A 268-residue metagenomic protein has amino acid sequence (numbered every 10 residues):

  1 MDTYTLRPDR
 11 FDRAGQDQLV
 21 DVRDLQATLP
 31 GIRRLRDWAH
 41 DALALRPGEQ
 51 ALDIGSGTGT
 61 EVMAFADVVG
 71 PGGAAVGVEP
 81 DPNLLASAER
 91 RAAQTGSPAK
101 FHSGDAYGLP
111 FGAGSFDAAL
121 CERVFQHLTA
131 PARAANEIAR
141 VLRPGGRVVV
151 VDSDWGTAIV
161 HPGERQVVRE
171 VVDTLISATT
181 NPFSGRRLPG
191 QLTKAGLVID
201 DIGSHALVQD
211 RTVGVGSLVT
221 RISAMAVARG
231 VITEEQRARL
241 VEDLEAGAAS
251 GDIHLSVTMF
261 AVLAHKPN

Functional and structural regions predicted by a protein language model:
D2-L25, I199-L255: C-terminal helical/coil "lid" or tail adjacent to the Rossmann-like core of SAM-dependent
L29, R147-V213, V227: Conserved catalytic/acceptor-binding region of the Class I
P30-P47, A64: Conserved alpha-helix/loop element of class I SAM-dependent methyltransferases that forms part of the SAM/SAH-binding
Q50-I54, T58-G108: Class I SAM-dependent methyltransferase SAM/SAH-binding core
Y107-A118: A short acidic, Gly/Pro-enriched loop at the edge of an enzyme's catalytic core that lines a small-molecule cofactor
D117-A130: A short SAM/SAH-binding and catalytic strip from SAM-dependent methyltransferases
A132-R147: A short glycine-rich, Lys/Arg-flanked "PGG" loop and its adjoining helix->strand segment in the class I
A195-L197, M259-N268: Core SAM-dependent methyltransferase catalytic element
